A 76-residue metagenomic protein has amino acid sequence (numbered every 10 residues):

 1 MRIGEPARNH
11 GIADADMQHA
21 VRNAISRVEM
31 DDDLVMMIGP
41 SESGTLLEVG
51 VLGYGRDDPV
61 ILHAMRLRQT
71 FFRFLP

Functional and structural regions predicted by a protein language model:
M1-P76: Ribonuclease/tRNase effector modules and their secretory precursors
